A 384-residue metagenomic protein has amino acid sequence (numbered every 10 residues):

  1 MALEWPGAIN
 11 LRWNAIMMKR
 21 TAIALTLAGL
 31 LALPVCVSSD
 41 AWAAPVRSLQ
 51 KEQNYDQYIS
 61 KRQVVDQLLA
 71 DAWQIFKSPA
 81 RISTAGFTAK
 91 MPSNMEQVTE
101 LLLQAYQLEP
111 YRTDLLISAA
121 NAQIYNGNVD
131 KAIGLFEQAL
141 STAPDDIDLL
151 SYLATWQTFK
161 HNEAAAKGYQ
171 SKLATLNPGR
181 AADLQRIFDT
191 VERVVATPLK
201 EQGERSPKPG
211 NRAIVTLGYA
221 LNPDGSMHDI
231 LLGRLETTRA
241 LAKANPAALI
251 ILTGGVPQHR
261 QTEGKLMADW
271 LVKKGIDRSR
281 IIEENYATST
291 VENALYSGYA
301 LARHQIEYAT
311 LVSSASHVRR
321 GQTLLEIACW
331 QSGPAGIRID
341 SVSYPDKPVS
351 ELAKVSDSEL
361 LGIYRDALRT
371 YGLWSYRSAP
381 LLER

Functional and structural regions predicted by a protein language model:
M17-T21: Positively charged n-region of N-terminal signal peptides that target proteins for export
I23-L31: Hydrophobic helical h-region of N-terminal Sec-dependent signal peptides in bacterial secretory/periplasmic proteins
A32-D40: C-terminal segment of classical bacterial N-terminal signal peptides
W42-Q107, T113-D148, Y152-T158, L173-E359: A structural signal for short, hydrophobic/glycine-enriched beta-strand patches
D357-R384: Low-complexity, Gly/Ser/Thr/Pro-rich intrinsically disordered linker/tail segments
